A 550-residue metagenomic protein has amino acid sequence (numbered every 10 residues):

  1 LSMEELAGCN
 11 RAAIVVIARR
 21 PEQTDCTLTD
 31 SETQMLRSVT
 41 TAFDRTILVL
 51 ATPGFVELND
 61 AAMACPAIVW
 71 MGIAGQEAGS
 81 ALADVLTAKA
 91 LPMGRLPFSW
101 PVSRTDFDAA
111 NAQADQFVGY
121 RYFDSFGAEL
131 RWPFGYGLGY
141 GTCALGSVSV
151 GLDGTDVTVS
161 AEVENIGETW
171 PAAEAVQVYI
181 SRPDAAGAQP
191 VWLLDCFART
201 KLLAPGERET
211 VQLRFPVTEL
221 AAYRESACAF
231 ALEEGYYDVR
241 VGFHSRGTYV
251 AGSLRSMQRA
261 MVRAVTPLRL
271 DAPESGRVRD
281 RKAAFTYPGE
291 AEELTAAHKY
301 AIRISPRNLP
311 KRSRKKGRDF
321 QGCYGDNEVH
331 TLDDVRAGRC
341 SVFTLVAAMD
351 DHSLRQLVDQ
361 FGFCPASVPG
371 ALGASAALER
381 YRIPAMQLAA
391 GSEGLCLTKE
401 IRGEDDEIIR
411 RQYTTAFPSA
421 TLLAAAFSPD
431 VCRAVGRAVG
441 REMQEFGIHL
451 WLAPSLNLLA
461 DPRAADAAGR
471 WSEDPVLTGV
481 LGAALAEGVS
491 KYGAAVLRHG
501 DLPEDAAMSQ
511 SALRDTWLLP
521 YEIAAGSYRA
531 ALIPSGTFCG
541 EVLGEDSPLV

Functional and structural regions predicted by a protein language model:
L1-A222, A231-R246, A264-V550: Glycoside hydrolase catalytic-domain context in secreted enzymes
C228: Extracellular/periplasmic metallocenter environments
G247-T266: Short beta-strand elements
